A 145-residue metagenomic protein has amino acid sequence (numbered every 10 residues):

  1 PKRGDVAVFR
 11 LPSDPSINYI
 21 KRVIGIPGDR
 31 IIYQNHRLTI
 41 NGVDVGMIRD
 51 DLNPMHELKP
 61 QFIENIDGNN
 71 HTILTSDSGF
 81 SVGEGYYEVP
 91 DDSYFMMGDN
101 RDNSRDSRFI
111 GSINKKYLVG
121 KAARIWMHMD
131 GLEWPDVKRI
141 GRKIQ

Functional and structural regions predicted by a protein language model:
P1-Q145: Soluble "head" domains of membrane/secretory-pathway proteins
